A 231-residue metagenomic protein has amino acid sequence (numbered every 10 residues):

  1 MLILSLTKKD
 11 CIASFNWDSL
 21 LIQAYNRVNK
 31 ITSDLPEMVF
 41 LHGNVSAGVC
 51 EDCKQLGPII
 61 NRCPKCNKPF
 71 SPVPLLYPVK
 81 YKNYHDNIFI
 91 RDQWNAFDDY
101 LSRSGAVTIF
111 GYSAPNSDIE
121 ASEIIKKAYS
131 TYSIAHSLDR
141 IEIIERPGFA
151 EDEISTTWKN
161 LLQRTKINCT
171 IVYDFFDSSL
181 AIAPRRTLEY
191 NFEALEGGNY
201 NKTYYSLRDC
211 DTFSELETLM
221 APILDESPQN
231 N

Functional and structural regions predicted by a protein language model:
M1-R91, R103: Extended, H/D-rich, highly charged conserved domains that either
N29, N95-N231: SIR2/sirtuin-family catalytic core signature
